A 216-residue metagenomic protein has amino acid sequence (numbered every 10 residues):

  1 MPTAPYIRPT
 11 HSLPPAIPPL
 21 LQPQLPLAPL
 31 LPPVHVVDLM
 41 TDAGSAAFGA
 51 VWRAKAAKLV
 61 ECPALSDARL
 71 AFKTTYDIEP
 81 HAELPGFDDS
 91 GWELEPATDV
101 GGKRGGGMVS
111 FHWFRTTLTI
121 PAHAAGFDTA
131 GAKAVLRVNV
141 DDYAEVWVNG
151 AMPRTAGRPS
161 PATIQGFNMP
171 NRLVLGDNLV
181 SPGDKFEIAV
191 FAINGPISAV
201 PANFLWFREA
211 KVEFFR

Functional and structural regions predicted by a protein language model:
I7-P9, P14, P18-L21, L25-F87 (+2 more regions): An acidic-aromatic loop/edge-strand motif
D89-T98, G105-V109: Edge strands and adjacent loops of beta-rich recognition modules
W92, A124-G150, I188-A192: Aromatic-lined ligand-binding clefts that engage carbohydrates, nucleic acids, or primary amines
G101-W113, P159-F167: Extracellular beta-rich ligand/substrate-recognition surface
G102-G107, T116-T117, L175-V180: Beta-strand-rich interaction surfaces with strong enrichment in secreted/lumenal proteins
G107-V109, T129, N139, G166-N168 (+1 more regions): Surface-exposed coil/turn segments at beta-strand junctions on protein surfaces, enriched
M108-A124: Short beta-strands within extracellular/lumenal beta-sheet-rich domains
W147-L173: Solvent-exposed beta-strand/loop surfaces of large extracellular or lumenal domains
